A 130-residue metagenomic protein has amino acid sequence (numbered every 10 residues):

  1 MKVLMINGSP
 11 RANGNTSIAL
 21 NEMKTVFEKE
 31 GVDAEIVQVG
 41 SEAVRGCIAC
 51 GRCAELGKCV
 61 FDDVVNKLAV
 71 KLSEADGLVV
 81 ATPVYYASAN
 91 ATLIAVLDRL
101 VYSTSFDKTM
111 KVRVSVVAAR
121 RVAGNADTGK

Functional and structural regions predicted by a protein language model:
M1-V32: N-terminal beta1-alpha1 ligand-phosphate binding loop
I6, V37, V116-A118: Short hydrophobic segments within beta-strands
P10-R11, S41, R120-R121: Short, glycine/serine-rich, charged loops/turns that create anion-binding and catalytic segments at active sites
G14-N15, R45, S88, A126: Residues that form or flank phosphate/diphosphate-binding pockets in enzymes that use nucleotide phosphates
T25, R52, Y102-S105: Residue-level marker of structural boundaries
V32-E42: A short beta-strand-loop structural module common to alpha/beta enzyme folds
E42-L72: Cysteine-cluster motifs in flexible loop/terminal segments that predominantly coordinate metals
V60-K130: Helix-loop-strand module that forms the ligand-binding subsite of alpha/beta enzymes
